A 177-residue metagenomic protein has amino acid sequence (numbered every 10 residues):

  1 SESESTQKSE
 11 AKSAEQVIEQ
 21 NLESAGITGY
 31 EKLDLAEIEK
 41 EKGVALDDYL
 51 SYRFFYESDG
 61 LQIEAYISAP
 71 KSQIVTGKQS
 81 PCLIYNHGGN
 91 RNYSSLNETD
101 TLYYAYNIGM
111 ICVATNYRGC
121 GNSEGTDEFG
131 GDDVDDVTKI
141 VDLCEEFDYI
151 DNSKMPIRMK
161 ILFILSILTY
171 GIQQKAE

Functional and structural regions predicted by a protein language model:
S1-Y49: N-terminal targeting or regulatory segments adjacent to alpha/beta-hydrolase or S9 domains
G29-K78: N-terminal cap/lid segment of alpha/beta-hydrolase-fold proteins
Q62, Q79-C82, I108-C112, N152-K154 (+1 more regions): Loop/turn elements at helix/coil->beta-strand transitions in domains of secreted/extracellular proteins
Q73-S80, Y85-T126: Short substrate-entry loop that stabilizes the transition state in hydrolases
V75-Q79, Y149-S153, I161: Short helix-terminating capping/connector loops at secondary-structure junctions
E128-Y149, I157, G171: Alpha/beta-hydrolase active-site loop
P156-S166: Short beta-strand immediately N-terminal to the catalytic nucleophile in serine-hydrolase-like folds
S166-E177: Short glycine-enriched nucleophile-adjacent loop and the immediately C-terminal alpha-helix near the catalytic center
